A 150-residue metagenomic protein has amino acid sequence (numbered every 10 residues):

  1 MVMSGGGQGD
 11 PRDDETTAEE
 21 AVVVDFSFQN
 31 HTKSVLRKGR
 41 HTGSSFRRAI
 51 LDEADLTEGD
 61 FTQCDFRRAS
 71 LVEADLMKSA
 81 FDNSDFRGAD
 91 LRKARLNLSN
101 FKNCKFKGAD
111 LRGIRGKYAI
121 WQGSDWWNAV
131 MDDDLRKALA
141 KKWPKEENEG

Functional and structural regions predicted by a protein language model:
V2-G150: Tandem repeat scaffolds
